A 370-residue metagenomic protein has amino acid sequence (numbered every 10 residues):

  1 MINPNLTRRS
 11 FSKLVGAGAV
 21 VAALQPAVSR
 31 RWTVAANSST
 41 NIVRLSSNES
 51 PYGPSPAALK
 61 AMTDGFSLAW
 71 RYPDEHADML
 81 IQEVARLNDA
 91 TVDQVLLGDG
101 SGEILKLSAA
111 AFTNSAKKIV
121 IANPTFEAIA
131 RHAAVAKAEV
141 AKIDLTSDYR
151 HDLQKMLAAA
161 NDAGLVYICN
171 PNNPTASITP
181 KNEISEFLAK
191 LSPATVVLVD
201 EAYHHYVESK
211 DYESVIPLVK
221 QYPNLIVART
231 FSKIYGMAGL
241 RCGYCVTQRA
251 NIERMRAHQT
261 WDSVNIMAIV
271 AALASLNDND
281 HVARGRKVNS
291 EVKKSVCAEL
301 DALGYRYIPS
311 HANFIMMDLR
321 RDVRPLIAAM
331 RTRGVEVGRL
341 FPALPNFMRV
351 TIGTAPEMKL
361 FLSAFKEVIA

Functional and structural regions predicted by a protein language model:
M1-A19: N-terminal secretory signal peptides and thylakoid transit peptides that target proteins across membranes
G16-R71, D162: N-terminal "arm"/small-domain region of PLP-dependent enzymes with the aminotransferase-like
M79-K118: Phosphate-binding glycine-rich loop
A111-I168: PLP-dependent aminotransferase-like
L145-S147, S290, E299-R333: Conserved PLP-binding catalytic core of the aspartate aminotransferase-like
L153-N161, P174-V197, E201-I234: Active-site pre-lysine segment of PLP-dependent enzymes
N224-I308: PLP-dependent aminotransferase class I/II
A329-R333, F341-A370: PLP-dependent enzyme catalytic core of the Aspartate aminotransferase-like
